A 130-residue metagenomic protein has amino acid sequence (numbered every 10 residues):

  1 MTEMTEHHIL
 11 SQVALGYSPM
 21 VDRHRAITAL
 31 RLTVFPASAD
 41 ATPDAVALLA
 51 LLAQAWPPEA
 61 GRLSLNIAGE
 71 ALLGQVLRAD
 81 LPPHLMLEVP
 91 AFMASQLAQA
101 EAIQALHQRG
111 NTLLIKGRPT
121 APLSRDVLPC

Functional and structural regions predicted by a protein language model:
T2-M86, A91-A94: Bacterial c-di-GMP phosphodiesterase EAL domain
A79-C130: The catalytic core of metal-dependent phosphodiesterases that act on cyclic dinucleotides
